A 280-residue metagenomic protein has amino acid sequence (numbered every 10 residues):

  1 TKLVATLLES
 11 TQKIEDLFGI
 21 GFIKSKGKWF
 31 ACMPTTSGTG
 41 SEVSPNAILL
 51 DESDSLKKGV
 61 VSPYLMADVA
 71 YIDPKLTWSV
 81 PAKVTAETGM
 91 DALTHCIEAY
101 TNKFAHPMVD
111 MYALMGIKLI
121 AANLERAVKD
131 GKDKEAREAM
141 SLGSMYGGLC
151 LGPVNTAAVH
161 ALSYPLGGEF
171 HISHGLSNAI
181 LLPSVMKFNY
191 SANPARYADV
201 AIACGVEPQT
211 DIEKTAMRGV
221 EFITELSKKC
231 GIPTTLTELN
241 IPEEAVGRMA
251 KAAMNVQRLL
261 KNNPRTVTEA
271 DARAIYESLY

Functional and structural regions predicted by a protein language model:
T1-K75: Glycine/threonine-rich beta-strand-loop-alpha-helix active-site module that forms ligand/phosphate-binding
L3, L7-T11, A99, E169 (+1 more regions): Active-site catalytic microenvironments for nucleophilic, acid-base chemistry
N46-V154, P264: Carboxylate- and glycine-rich phosphate/diphosphate-binding segment that chelates Mg2+/Mn2+
L93-I97, M140-G148, L182, I223 (+3 more regions): Short alpha-helical scaffolding segments that buttress acidic/His motifs in well-ordered protein cores
F104-Y112, A127-A139, V154-V159, A195 (+3 more regions): Flexible, glycine/charged-enriched surface loops at secondary-structure junctions
V154-R218, T224: C-terminal catalytic subdomain
Y197, C204-Y280: C-terminal charged capping/lid subdomain of soluble metabolic enzymes
